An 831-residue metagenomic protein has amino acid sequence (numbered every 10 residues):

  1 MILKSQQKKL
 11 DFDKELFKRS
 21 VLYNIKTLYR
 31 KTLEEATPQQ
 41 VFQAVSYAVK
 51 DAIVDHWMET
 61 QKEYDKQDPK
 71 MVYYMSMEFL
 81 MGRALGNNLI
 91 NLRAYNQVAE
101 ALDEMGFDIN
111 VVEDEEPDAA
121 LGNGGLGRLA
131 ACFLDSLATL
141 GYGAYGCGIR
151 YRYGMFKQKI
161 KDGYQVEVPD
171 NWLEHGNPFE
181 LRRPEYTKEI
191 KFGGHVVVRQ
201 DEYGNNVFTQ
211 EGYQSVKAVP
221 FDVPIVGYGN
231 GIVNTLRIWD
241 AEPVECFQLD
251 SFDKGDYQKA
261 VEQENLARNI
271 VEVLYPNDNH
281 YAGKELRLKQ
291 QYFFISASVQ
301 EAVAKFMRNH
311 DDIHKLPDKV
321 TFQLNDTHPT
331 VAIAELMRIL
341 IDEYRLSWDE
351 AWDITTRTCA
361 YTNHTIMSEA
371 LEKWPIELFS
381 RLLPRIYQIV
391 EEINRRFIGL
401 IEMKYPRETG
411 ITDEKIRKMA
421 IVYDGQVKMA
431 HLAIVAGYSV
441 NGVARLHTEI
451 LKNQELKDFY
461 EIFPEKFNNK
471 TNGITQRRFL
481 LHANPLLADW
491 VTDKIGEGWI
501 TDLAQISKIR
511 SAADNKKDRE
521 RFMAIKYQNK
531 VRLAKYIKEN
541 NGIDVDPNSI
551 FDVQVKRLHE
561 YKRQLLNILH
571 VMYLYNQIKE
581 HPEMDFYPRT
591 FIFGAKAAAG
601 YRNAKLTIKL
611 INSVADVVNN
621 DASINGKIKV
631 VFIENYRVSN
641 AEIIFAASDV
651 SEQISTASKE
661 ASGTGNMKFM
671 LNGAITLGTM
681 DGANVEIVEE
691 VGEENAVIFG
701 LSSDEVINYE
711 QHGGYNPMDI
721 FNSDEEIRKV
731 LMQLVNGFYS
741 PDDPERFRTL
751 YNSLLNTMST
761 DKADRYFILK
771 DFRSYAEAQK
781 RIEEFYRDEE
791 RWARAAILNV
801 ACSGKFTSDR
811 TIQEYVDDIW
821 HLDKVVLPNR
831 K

Functional and structural regions predicted by a protein language model:
M1-K831: A conserved ligand/cofactor-binding region detector
